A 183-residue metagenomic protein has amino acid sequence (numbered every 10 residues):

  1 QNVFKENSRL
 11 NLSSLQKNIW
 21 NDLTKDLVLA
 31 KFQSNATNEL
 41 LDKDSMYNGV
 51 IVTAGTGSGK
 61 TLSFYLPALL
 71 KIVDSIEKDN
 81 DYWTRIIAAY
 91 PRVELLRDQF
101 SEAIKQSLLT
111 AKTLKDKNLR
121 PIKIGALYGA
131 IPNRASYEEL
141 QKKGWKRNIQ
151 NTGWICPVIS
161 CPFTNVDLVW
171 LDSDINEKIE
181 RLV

Functional and structural regions predicted by a protein language model:
Q1-V183: N-terminal helicase ATP-binding lobe
